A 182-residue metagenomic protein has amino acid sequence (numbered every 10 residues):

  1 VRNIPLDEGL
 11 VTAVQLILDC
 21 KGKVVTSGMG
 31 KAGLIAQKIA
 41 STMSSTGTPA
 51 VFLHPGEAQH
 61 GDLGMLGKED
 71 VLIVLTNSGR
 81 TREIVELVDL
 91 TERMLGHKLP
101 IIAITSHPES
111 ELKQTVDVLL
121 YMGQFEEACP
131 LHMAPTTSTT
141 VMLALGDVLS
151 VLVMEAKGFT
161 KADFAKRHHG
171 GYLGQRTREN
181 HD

Functional and structural regions predicted by a protein language model:
V1-D19: An N-terminal, well-structured beta->alpha segment
R2, R80-R82, R93, R167 (+1 more regions): Arginine residue identity/basic-tract feature
I4-P5, S41, N180-D182: Generic low-polarity alpha-helical segments
E8, V24, T160-K161: Secondary-structure transition/capping residues
L18, K23-M29, G33-V153, K157: Glycine-rich phosphate-binding loops that contact phosphosugars or nucleotide phosphates
Q114, A128-C129, E155-D182: Internal, active-site/partner-interface "lid" segment
